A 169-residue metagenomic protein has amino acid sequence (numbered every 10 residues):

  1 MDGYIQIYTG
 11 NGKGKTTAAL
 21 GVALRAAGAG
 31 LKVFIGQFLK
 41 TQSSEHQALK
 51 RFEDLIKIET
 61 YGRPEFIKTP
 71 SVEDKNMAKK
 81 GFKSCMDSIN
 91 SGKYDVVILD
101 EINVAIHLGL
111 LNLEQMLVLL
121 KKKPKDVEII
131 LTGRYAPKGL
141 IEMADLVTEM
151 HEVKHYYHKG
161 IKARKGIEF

Functional and structural regions predicted by a protein language model:
D2-N90: Conserved P-loop
F38, E101-I102: Generic detector of well-ordered alpha-helical packing
F66, D87-K93, I102-F169: Replace "adjacent to P-loop NTPase cores in ATP/GTP-dependent enzymes" with "adjacent to NTP-binding cores
I98: Glycine-rich phosphate-binding loops of nucleotide-dependent enzymes
